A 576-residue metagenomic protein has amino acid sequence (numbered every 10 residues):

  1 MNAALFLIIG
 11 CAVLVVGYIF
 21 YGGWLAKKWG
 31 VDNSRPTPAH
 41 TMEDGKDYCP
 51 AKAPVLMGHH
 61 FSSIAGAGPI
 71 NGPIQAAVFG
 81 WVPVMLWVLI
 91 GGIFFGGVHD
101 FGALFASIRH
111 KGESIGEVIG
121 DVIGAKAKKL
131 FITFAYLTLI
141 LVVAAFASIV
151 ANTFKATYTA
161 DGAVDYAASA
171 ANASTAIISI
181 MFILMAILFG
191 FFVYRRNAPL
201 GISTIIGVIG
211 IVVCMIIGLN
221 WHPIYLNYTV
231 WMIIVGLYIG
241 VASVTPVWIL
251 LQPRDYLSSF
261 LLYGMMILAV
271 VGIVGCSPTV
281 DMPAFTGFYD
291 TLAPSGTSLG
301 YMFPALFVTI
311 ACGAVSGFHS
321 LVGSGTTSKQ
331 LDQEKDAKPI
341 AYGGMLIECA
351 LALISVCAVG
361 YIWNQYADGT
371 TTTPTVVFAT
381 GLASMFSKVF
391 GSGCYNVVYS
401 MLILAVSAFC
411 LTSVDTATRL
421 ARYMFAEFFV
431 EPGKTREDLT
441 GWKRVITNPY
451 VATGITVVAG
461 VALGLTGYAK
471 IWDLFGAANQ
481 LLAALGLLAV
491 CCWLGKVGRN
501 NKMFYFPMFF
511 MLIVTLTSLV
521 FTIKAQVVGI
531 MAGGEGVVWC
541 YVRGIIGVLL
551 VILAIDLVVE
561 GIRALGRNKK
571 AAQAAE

Functional and structural regions predicted by a protein language model:
N2-I19, A76-S107, G116, A176-F182 (+6 more regions): Extracellular loop-to-transmembrane helix junctions
V16-I70, S259, Y301, A305: Membrane-interface "cap" regions at the ends of multi-pass membrane proteins
G23-C49, G72-Q75, M85, L89 (+6 more regions): Flexible loop linkers connecting adjacent transmembrane helices in multi-pass alpha-helical membrane transporters
C49-H110, D121-A125, V142, A147-Y158 (+3 more regions): Membrane-interface helix-loop-helix modules in multi-pass membrane proteins
A67-I74, G91-H99, A103, S107-K111 (+5 more regions): Membrane-helix boundary/coupling elements in multi-pass transport proteins
A125-I140, G343-A350, G393-V398, E427-L465: Loop-to-transmembrane helix boundary motifs in multi-pass membrane proteins
R195, I209-I233, V241-S243, Y263-T291 (+3 more regions): Hydrophobic alpha-helical segments and their helix-loop junctions in multi-pass secondary transporters
I273-T291, L346-G381, T416: Extracellular/periplasmic helix-exit of transmembrane alpha-helices
